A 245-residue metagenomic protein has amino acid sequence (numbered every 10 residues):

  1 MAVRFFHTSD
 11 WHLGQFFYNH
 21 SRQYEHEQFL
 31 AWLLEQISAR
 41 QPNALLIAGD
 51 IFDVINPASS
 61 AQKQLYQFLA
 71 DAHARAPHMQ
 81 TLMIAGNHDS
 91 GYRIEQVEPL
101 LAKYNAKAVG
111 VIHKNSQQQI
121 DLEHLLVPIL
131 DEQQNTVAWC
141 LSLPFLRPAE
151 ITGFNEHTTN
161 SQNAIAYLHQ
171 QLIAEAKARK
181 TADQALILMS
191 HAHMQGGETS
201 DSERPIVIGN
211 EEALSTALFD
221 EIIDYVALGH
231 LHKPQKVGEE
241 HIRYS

Functional and structural regions predicted by a protein language model:
M1-I47, I51-S245: Extended recognition/assembly regions associated with phosphoester-bond processing machinery
